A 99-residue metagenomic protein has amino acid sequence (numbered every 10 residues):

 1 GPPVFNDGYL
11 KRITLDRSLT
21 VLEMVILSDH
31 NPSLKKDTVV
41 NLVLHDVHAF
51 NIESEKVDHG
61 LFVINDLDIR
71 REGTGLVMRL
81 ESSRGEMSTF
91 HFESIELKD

Functional and structural regions predicted by a protein language model:
G1-D99: Surface-exposed, interaction-prone regions used to assemble/regulate multi-protein complexes
